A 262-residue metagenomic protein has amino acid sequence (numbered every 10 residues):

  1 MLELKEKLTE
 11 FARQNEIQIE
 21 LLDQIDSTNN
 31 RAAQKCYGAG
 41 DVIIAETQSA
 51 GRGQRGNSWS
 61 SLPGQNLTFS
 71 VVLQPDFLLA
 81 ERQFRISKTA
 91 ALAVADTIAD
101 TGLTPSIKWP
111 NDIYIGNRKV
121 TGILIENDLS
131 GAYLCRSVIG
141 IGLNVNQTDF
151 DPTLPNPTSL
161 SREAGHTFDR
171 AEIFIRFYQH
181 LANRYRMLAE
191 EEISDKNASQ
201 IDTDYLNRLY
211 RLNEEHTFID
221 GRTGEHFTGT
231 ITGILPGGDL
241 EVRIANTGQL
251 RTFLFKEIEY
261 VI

Functional and structural regions predicted by a protein language model:
M1-D100, K119-T121, F168: N-terminal lobe of the biotin/lipoate ligase/transferase fold
L2, Q14-N15, D76-L79, R85-P105 (+1 more regions): Long, positively charged amphipathic alpha-helical accessory segments at protein N-termini or as interdomain linkers
D112: Conserved active-site carboxylates
